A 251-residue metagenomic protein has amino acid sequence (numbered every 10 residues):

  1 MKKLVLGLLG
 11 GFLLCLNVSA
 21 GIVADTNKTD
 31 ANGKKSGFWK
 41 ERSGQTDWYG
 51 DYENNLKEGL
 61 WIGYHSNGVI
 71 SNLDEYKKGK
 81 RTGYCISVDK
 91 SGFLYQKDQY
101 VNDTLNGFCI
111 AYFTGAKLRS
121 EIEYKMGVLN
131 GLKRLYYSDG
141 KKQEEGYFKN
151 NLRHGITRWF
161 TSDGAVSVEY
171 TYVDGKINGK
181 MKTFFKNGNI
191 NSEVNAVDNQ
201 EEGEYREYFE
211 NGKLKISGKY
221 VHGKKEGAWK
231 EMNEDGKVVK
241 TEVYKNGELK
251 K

Functional and structural regions predicted by a protein language model:
M1-G7: Intrinsically disordered, low-complexity terminal and linker regions enriched in polar/acidic and proline-rich content
K2, V18-T161, A165-F185, N189-F209 (+2 more regions): Periodic aromatic/glycine/histidine/acidic cluster detector with a strong bias toward beta-strand repeat architectures
G7-N17: Bacterial N-terminal signal peptides
